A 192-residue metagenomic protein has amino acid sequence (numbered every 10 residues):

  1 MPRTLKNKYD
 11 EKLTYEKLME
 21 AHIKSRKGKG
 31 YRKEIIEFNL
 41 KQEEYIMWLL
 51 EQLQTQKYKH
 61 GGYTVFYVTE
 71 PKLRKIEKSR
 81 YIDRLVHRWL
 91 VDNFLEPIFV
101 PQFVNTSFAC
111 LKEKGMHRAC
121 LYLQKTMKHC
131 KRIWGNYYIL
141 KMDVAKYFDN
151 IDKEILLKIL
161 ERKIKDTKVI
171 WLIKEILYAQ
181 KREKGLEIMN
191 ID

Functional and structural regions predicted by a protein language model:
M1-M47: Non-catalytic, polymerase-adjacent accessory regions of viral genome-replication enzymes
L5-K8, F94-D149: Active-site-proximal segment of RNA-dependent polymerases
G28-I36, G61-L85, Q102-G115, Q180-D192: Short, conserved non-catalytic motifs in the polymerase core
I46-Y63, I173-I176: An acidic intrinsically disordered interaction segment
Y58, P97-P101, I164-W171: Cytochrome P450 catalytic domain signature, combining two hallmark sequence patches
L85, L90-F94: Active/ligand-binding-proximal structured segments within catalytic/core domains that scaffold catalytic residues
T126, C130-D192: Conserved polymerase palm-domain catalytic core
